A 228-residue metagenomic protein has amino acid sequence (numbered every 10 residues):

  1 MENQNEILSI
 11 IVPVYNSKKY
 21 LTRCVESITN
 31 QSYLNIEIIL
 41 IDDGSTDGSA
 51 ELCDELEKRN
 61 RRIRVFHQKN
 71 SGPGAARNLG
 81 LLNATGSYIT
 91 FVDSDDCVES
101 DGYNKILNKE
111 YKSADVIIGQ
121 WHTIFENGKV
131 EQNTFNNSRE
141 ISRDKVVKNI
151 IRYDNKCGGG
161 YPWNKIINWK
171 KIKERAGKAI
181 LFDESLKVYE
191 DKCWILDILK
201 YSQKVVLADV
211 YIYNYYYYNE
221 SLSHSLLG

Functional and structural regions predicted by a protein language model:
M1-T29: N-proximal low-complexity "stem/linker" segments adjacent to membrane-targeting elements
S9-V12, I39-L40, H67, K200: Short hydrophobic beta-strand elements that form part of the catalytic alpha/beta core underpinning NDP-sugar/donor
K19-T22, D47-L56, H67, C97 (+1 more regions): Acidic helix N-cap motif at the loop->helix transition within catalytic regions of sugar-transfer enzymes
S27, D42-E51, S71-G72: A conserved acidic beta->alpha catalytic loop
I36-G44, R64-K69, D93-S94: Short beta-strand/loop segment that forms part of the nucleotide-sugar
Q68-A84: Glycine-rich, basic loop-to-helix element that forms the pyrophosphate-binding segment of sugar-nucleotide handling
I89: Short aromatic/hydrophobic "clamp" motif used to bind/position activated sugar donors
S94-A208, Y213-L227: Donor-binding/catalytic cores of nucleotide-activated saccharide and glycerol-phosphate transferases/polymerases
